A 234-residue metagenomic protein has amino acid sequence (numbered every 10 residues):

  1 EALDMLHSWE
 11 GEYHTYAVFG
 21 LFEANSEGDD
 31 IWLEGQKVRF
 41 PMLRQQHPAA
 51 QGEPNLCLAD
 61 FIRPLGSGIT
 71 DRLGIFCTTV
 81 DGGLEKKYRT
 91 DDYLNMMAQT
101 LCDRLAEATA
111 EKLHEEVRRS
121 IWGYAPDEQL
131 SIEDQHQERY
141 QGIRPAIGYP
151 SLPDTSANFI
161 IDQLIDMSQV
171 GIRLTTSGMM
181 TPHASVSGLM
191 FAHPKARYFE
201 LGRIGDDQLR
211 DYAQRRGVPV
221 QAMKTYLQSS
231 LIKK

Functional and structural regions predicted by a protein language model:
E1-N95: Active-site loops and adjacent core secondary-structure elements that bind or stabilize anionic groups
E53-K234: C-terminal accessory domains/tails appended to large, multi-domain proteins
